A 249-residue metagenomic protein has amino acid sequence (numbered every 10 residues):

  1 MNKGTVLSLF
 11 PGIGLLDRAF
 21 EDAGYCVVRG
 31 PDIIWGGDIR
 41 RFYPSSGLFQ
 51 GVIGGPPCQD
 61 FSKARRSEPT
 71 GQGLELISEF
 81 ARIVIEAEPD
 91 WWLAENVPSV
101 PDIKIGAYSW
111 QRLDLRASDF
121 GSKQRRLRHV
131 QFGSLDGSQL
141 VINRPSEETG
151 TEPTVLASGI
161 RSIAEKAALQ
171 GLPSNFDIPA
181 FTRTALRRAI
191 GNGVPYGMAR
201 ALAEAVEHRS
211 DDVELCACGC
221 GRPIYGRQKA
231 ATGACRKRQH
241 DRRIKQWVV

Functional and structural regions predicted by a protein language model:
N2, L9, R41-G51, P56-L172: Class I S-adenosyl-L-methionine
G4-Y43: SAM cofactor-binding core of SAM-dependent methyltransferases, primarily the Rossmann-like beta-alpha-beta module
L9-I13, I190, C220: Class I SAM-dependent methyltransferase "Motif I" SAM/SAH-binding loop
G37-Q50, E204-S210: Short amphipathic alpha-helices and their capping/turn segments at secondary-structure boundaries
Q170-A180: Active-site-adjacent bridging/hinge elements
T182-R188: Short pre-catalytic strand/loop immediately N-terminal to key active-site residues, enriched for Gly-Thr
A199: Acidic-aromatic/histidine active-site loop/patch
D211-V249: BZIP DNA-binding basic region
